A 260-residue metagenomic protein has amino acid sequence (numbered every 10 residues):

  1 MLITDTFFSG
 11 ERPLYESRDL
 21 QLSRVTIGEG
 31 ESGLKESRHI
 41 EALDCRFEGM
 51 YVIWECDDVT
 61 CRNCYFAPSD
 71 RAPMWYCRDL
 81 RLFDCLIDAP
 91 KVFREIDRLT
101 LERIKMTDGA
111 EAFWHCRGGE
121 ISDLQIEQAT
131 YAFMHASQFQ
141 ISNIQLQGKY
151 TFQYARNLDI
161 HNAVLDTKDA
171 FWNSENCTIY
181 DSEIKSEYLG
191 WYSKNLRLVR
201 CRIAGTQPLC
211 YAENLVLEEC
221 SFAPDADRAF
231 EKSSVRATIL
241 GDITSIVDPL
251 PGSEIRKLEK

Functional and structural regions predicted by a protein language model:
M1-K260: Long, distal/terminal scaffolding or interaction modules with repetitive or compositionally biased sequence
